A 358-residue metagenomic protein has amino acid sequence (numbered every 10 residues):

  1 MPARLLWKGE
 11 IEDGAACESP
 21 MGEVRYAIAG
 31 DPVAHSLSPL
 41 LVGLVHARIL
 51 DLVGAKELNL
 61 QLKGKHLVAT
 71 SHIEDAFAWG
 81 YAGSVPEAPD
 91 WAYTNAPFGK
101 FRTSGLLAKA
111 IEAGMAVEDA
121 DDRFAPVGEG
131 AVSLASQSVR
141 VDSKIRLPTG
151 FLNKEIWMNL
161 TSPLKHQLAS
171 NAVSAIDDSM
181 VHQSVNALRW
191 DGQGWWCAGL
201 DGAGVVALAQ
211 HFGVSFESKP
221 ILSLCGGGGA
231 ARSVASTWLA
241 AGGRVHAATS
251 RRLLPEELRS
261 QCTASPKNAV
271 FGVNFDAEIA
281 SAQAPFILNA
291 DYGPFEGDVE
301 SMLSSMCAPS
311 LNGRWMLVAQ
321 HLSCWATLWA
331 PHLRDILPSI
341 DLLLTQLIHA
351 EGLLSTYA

Functional and structural regions predicted by a protein language model:
M1-V185, G313, L317, C324 (+1 more regions): N-terminal ligand-binding/catalytic initiation module
S19-P20, F216-E217, L239-A241, E278-P285 (+1 more regions): Short, conserved loop/helix-junction motifs that constitute active-site signature segments in enzyme catalytic cores
A29-P32, G199-A203, A209-G243, A247-R251: Glycine-rich adenosine-cofactor-binding loop
T161-Q167, A230, F275-E278, Y292-P294: Short glycine-rich anion-binding loops that position phosphate/pyrophosphate groups of nucleotides and phosphorylated
S162-F216: Glycine/small-residue-rich loop that forms an oxyanion/phosphate-binding "nest" at active or ligand-binding sites
V181-A187, A282-A319: ADP-ribose/adenylate-binding Rossmann-like module
A207, H211, P309-H349: Active-site capping/gating segments
T237, A248-A284, L288-D291: Active-site rim beta-loop-alpha module in soluble metabolic enzymes
